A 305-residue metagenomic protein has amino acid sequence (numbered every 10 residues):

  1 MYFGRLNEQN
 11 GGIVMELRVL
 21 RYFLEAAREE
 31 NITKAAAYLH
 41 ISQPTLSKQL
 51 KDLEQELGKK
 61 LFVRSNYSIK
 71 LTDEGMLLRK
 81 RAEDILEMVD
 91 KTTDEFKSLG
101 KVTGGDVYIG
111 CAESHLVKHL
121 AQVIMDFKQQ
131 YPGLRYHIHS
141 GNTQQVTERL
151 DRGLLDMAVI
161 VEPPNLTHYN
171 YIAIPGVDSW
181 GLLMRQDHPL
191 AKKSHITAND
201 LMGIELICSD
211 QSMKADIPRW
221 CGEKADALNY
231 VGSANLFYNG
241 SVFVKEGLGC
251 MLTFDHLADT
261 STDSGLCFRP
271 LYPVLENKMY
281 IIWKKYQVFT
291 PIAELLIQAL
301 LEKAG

Functional and structural regions predicted by a protein language model:
L24-S42: Short helix-boundary/capping micro-motifs
E54-L71: A short LG(V/I)-centered, amphipathic sequence patch enriched for acidic residue(s) preceding the LG motif
E56-L57, L78-G100: Alpha-helical linker/hinge and terminal dimerization helices associated with HTH transcriptional regulators
G100, Y169-W180, M184-L206: Flexible hinge/capping segments at coil-to-helix
G104-L166, A234: Central regulatory/effector-binding core of bacterial HTH transcription factors
H119, R269-G305: A late-sequence structural motif
L166-A173, V177-S179, N235-Y286: Beta-alpha-beta core module
I204-D226, F289-A293, I297: Secondary-structure junction motif
